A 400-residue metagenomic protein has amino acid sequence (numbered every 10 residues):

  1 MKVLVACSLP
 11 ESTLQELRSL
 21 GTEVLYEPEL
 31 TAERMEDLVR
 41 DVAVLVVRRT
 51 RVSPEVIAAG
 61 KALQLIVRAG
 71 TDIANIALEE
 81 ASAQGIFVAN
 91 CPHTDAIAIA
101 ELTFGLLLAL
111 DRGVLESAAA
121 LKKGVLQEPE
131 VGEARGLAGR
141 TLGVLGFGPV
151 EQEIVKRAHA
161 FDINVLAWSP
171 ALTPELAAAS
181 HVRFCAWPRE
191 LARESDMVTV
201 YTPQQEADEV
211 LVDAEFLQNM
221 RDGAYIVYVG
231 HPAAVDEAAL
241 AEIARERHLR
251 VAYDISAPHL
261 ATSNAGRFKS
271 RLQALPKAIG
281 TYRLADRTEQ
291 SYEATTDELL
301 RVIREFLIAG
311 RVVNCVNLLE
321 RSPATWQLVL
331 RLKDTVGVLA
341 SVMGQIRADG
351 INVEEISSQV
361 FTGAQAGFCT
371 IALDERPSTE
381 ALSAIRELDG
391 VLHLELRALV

Functional and structural regions predicted by a protein language model:
M1-C91, D213, E355-I356, V360-A366 (+1 more regions): An N-terminal-biased, well-structured beta-alpha scaffold segment characteristic of Rossmann-like dinucleotide-binding
V52-A58, A171-F268, R287, L399: Rossmann-like adenosine-cofactor binding region
L63, A138-T141, G223: Phosphate-coordination loops involved in phosphoryl transfer and adenosine-cofactor binding
Q84-I86, P92-T141, E153-K156, A167 (+1 more regions): Phosphate-binding beta-alpha-beta segment of Rossmann-like dinucleotide-binding domains, i.e., the NAD(P)
V88, D222-A324, L332-K333, F368 (+1 more regions): Rossmann-like dinucleotide-binding domain for NAD(H)/NADP(H)
A100-A119, K156-I163, D297-G310, M343-N352: Oxidoreductase and adenylate-handling cofactor-binding alpha/beta cores
F147-G148: Glycine-rich Rossmann-fold phosphate-binding loop(s) that bind the pyrophosphate of adenine dinucleotide cofactors
V313-V400: A conserved regulatory-domain signal marking ACT and ACT-like small-molecule sensing domains and adjacent regulatory
